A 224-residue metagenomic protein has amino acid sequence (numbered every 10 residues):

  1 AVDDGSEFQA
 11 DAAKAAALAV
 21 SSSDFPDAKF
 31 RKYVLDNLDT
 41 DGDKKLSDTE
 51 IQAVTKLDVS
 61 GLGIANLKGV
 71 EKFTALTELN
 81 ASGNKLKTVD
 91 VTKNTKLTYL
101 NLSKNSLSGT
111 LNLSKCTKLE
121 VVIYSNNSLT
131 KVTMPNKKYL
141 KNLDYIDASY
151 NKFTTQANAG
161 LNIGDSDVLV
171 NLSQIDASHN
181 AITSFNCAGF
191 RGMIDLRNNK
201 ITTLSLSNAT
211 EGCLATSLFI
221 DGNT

Functional and structural regions predicted by a protein language model:
A1-E78, T95, T117: N-terminal capping/linker segments that flank leucine-rich repeat
V2-F8, I146, I194, T202-T224: Leucine-rich solenoid repeat scaffolds
E50, S60, G69-A75, S82 (+8 more regions): C-terminal capping segment of individual leucine-rich repeats
V54, L76, L86, L97 (+10 more regions): Conserved hydrophobic position(s) of the canonical leucine-rich repeat
T55-V59, L79-A81, T98-L102, E120-Y124 (+4 more regions): Conserved hydrophobic beta-strand positions in leucine-rich repeat
L67-V70, V89, T110-L111, V132-M134 (+3 more regions): Canonical leucine-rich repeat
L111-L113, I175, F185-C187, L204-L206 (+1 more regions): Periodically patterned hydrophobic/aromatic "hotspot" residues that form packing/interaction faces in regular
